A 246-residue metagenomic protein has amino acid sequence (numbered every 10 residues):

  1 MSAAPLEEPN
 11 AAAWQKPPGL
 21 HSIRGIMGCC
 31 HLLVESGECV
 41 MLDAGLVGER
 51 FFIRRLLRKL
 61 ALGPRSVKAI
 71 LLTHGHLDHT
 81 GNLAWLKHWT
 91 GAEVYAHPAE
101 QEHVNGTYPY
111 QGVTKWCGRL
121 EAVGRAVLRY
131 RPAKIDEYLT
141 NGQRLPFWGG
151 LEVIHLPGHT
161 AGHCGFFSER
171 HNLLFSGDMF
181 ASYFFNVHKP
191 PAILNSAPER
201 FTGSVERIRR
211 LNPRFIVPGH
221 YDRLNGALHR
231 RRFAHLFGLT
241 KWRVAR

Functional and structural regions predicted by a protein language model:
L6-E8, A126-G149: Short, conserved active-site entrance elements at the starts or edges of catalytic domains
P9-L60, G165-G177, S182: Conserved beta-strand hairpin/beta-sheet module of binuclear metal-dependent hydrolase folds, prominently
V40-L42, L71, V94, L173-F175 (+1 more regions): Residue-level marker for buried hydrophobic side chains located in beta-strands that build the well-ordered beta-sheet
V47-G48, R144, G150-P157, A161-L228 (+2 more regions): Metallo-beta-lactamase
R50, R58-E137: Active-site HxH/HxHxD metal-binding segment of metal-dependent hydrolases
I53-R55, L83-W85, Y108, E169 (+2 more regions): Short amphipathic alpha-helical segments
R243-R246: C-terminal regulatory/interaction regions
